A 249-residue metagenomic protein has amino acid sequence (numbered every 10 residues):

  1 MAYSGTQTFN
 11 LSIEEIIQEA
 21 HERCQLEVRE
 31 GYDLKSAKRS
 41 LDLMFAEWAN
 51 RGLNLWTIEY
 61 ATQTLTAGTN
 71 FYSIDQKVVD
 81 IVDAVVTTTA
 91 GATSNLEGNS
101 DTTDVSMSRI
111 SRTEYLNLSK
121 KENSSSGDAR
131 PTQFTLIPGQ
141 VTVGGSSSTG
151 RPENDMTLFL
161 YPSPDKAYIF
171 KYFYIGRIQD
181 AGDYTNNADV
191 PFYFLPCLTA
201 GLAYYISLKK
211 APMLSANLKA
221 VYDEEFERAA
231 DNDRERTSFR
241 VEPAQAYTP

Functional and structural regions predicted by a protein language model:
M1-P249: Glycine-enriched, solvent-exposed interface loops adjoining structured elements
